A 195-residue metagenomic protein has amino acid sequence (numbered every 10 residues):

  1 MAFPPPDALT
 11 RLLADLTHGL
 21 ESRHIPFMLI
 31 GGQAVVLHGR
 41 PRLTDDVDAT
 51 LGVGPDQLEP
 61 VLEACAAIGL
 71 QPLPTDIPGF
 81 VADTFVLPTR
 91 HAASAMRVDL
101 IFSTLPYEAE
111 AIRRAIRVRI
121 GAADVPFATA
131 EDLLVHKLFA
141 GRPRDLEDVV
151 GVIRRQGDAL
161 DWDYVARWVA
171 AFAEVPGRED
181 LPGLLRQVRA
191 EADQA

Functional and structural regions predicted by a protein language model:
M1-A195: Compositionally biased terminal segments of proteins
